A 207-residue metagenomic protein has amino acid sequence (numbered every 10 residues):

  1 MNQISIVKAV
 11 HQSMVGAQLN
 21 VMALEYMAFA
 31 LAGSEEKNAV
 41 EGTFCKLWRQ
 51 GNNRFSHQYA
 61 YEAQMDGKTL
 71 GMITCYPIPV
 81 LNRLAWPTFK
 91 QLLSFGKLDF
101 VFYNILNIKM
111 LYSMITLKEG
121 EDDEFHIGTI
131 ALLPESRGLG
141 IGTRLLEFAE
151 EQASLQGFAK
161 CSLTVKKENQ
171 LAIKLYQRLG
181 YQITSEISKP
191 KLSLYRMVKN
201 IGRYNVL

Functional and structural regions predicted by a protein language model:
Q3-L19, Y26-L31, I78: A short beta-loop-alpha structural element at the N-terminal edge of CoA-dependent acyl/N-acetyltransferase catalytic
E25-L47, S94-K97: Conserved GNAT-fold acetyl-CoA-binding loop/helix
K37-A60, Q64-M65, M114-T116: Active-site rim helix/loop that mediates acceptor-substrate recognition in acyltransferases
E62, K68-P77, H126, A131: Conserved beta-strand in the GNAT
P79, T164, Q182-R196: Conserved catalytic-core motifs of GNAT/GCN5-like acyltransferases
V80-E124: Conserved acyl-donor/pantetheine-binding loop and adjacent beta-alpha core of acyl/acetyltransferases and related
D123-F125, A153-T164: Conserved GNAT acetyl-CoA-binding A-motif
T129, G138-E151, K174-R178: Conserved acetyl-CoA-binding loop-helix of GNAT-fold acetyltransferases
